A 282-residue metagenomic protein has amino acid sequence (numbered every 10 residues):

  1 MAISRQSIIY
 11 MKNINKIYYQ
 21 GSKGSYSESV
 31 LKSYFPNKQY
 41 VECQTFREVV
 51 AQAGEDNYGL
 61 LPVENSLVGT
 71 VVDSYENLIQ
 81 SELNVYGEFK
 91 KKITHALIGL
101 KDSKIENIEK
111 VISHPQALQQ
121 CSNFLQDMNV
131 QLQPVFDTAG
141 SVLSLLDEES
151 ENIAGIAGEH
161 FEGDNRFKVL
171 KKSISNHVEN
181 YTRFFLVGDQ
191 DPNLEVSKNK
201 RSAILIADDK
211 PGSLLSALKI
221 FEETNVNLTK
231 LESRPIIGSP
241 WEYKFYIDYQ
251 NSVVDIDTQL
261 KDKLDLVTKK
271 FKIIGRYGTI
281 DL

Functional and structural regions predicted by a protein language model:
A2-L282: Domain-level signature for soluble enzymes in the chorismate/prephenate branch of the shikimate pathway
